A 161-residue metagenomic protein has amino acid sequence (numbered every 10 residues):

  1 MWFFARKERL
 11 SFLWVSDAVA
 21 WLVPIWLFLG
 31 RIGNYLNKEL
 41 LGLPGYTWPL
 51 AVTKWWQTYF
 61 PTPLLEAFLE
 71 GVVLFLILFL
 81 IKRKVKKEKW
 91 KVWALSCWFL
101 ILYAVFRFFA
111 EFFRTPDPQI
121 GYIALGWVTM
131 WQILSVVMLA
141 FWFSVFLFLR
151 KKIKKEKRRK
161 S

Functional and structural regions predicted by a protein language model:
M1-S161: A feature for loop-to-transmembrane-helix boundaries and adjacent hydrophobic helices in multi-pass integral membrane
